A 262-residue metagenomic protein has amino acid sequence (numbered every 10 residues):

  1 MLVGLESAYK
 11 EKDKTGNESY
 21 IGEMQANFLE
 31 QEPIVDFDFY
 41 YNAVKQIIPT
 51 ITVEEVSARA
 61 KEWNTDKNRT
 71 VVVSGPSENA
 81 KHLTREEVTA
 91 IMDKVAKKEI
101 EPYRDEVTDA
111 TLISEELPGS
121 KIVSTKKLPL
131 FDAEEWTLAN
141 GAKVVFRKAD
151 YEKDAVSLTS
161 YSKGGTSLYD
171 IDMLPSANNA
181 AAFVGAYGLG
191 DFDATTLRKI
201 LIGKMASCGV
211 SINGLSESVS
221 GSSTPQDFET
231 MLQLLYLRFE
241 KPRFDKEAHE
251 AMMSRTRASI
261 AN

Functional and structural regions predicted by a protein language model:
M1-P49, N68-P76, V145, E152-G185 (+2 more regions): M16 family metallopeptidases and their MPP-like homologs
I21-G22, A26-I171: Proteolytic maturation boundary segments
